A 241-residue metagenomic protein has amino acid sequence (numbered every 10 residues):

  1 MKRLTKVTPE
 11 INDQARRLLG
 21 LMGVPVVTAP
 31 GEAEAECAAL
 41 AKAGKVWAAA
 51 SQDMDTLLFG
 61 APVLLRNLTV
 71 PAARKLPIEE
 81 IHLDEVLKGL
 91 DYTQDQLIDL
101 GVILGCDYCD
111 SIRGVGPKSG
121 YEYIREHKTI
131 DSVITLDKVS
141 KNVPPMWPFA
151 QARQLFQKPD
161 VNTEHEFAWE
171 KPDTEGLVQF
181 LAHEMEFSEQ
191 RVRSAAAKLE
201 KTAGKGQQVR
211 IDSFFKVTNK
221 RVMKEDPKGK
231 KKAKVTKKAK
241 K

Functional and structural regions predicted by a protein language model:
L4-P144: Nuclease catalytic cores that cleave nucleic-acid phosphodiester bonds, predominantly acidic two-metal-ion
E80-K241: Non-catalytic nucleic-acid-binding/docking modules located in mid-to-C-terminal regions of nucleic-acid enzymes
